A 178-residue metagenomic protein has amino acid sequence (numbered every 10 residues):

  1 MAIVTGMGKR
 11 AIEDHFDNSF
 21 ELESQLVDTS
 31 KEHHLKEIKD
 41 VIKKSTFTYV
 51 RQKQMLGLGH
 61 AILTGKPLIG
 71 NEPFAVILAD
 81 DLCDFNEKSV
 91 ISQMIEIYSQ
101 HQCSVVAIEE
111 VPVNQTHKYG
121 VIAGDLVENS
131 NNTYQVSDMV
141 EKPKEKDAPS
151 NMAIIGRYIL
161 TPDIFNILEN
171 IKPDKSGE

Functional and structural regions predicted by a protein language model:
M1-T5, I108: Short internal beta-strands
G8: A generic "binding-loop/recognition-motif" signal
E13-F20: Glycine-rich loop at the start of a catalytic domain that most often binds anionic cofactors/ligands
L22-S24, E32-L126, E169-K172: Conserved beta-loop-beta/alpha segment of the NTase-like Rossmann-fold superfamily that binds/positions NTPs
A75, K88, I95-S99, L126-E178: Catalytic-core segments of class I nucleotidyltransferases/pyrophosphorylases that form NMP-activated intermediates
